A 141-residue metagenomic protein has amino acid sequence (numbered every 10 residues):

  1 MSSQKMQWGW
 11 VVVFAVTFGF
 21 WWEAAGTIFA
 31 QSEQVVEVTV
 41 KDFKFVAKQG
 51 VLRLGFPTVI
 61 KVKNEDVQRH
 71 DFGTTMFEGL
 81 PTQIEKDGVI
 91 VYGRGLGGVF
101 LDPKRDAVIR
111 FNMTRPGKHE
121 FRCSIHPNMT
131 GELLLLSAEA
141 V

Functional and structural regions predicted by a protein language model:
S2, G26-V141: Extracytoplasmic copper-binding redox domains, predominantly the cupredoxin/blue-copper superfamily
S2-F14: Bacterial N-terminal signal peptides that target proteins for export
V11-E23: Bacterial N-terminal signal peptides
